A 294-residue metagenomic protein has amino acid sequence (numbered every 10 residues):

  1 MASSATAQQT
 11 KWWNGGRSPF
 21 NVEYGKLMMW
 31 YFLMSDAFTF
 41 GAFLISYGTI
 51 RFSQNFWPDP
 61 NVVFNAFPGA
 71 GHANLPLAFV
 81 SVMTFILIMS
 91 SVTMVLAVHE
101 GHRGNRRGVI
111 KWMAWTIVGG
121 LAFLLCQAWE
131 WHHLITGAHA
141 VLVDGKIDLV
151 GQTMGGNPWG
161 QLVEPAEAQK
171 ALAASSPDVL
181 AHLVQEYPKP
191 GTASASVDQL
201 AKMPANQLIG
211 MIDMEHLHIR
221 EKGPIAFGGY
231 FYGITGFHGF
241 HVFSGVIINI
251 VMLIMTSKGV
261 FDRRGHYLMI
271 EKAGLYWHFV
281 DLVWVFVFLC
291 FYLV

Functional and structural regions predicted by a protein language model:
M1-V294: ...captures the hydrophobic TM-helix bundle architecture rather than a specific catalytic motif, and can also fire on
